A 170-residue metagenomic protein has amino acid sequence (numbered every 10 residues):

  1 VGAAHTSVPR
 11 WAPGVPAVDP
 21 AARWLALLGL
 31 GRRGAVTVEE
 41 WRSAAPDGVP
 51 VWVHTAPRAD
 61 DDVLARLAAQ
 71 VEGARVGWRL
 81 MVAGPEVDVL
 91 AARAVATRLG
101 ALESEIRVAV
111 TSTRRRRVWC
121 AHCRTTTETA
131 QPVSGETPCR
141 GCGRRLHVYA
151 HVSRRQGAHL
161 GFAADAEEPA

Functional and structural regions predicted by a protein language model:
V1-R117: FNR/FR-type flavoprotein reductase catalytic core
A94-A170: Cys/His-clustered metal-coordination modules, chiefly Zn-binding fingers
